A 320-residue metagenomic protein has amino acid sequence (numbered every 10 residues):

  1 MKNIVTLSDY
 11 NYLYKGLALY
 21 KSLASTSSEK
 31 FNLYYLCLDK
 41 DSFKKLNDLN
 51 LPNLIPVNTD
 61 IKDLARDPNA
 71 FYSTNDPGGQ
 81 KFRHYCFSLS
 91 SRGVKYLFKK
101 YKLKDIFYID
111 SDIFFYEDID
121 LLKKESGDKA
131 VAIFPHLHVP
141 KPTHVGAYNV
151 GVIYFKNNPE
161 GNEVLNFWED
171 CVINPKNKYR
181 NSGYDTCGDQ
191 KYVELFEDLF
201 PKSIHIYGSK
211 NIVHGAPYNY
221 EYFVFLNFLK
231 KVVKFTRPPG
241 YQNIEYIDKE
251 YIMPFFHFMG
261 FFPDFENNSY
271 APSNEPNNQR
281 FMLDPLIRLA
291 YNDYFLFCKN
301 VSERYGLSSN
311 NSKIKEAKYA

Functional and structural regions predicted by a protein language model:
M1-L17: N-proximal low-complexity "stem/linker" segments adjacent to membrane-targeting elements
S22-K30: Short, acidic, metal-binding catalytic loop of nucleotide-sugar glycosyltransferases
L33-L51: Glycosyltransferase specificity loop/lid
L51-K99: Active-site-proximal specificity loops/subdomain of glycosyltransferases
F87-H138, Y154: GT-A fold catalytic core of metal-dependent nucleotide-sugar glycosyltransferases, centered on the diacidic
I119, K123-K178: Conserved catalytic core of nucleotide-sugar-dependent glycosyltransferases
E160-D264, N268: Catalytic core and acceptor-binding pocket of nucleotide-sugar-dependent glycosyltransferases
G240-A320: Long, low-complexity C-terminal extensions of enzymes
